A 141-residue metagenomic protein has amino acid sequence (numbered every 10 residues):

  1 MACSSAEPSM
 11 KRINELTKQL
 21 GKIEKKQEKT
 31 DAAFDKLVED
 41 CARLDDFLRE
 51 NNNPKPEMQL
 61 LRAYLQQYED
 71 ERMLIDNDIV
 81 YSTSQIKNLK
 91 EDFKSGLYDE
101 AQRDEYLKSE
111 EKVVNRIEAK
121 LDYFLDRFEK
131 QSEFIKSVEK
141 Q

Functional and structural regions predicted by a protein language model:
C3-P56: Immediate post-signal-peptide N-terminus of mature secreted/exported proteins
L16, Q27, D92-Q141: C-terminal amphipathic alpha-helix
Q19, I23-K26, T30-A33, E71 (+4 more regions): Long, heptad-repeat alpha-helical coiled-coil segments that mediate oligomerization and form fibrous "stalk/rod"
I23, V38, V80, V113-V114 (+1 more regions): Extended aliphatic helical segments
D31, D35, D76-I79, T83 (+4 more regions): Long, hydrophobic, amphipathic alpha-helical segments used as structural scaffolds
L44, L48-E118: Long, amphipathic, charge-rich alpha-helical segments that form helical bundles/coiled-coils
